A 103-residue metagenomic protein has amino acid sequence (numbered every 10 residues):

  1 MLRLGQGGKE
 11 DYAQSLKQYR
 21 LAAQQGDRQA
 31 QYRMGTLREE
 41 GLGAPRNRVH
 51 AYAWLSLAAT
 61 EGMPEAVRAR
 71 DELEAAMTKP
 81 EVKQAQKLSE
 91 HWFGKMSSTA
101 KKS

Functional and structural regions predicted by a protein language model:
M1-L4, G8, Q18, Q31-E40 (+1 more regions): Hydrophobic face of amphipathic alpha-helices that form TPR/SEL1-like repeat modules and related alpha-solenoid
Y32, Y52-A53, R68, K87: TPR/TPR-like alpha-solenoid signature
P64-S103: Terminal, low-structured helical/coil segments at or just beyond the last alpha-helical repeat
